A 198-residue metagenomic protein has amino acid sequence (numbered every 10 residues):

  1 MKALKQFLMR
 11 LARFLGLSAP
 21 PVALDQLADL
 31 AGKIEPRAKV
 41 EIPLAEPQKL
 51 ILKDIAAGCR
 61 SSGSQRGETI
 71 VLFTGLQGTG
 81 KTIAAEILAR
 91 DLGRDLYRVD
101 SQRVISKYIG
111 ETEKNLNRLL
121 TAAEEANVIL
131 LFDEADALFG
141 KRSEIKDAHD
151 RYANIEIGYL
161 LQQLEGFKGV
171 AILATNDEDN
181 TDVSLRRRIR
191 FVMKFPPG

Functional and structural regions predicted by a protein language model:
M1-Q6: Compositionally biased, charge-rich terminal segments
F7-I42, E46, A56-A57, D136: Conserved ASCE P-loop NTPase core motifs with emphasis on AAA+ ATPases
I42-G198: Walker A/P-loop NTP-binding motif of AAA+ ATPase domains
